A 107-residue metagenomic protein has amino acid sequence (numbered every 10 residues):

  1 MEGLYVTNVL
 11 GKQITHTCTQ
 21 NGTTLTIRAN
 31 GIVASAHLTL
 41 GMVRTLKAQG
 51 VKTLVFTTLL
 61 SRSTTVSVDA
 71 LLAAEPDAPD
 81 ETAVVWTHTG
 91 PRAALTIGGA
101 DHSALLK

Functional and structural regions predicted by a protein language model:
M1-K107: Long, contiguous ectodomains of secretory-pathway proteins
